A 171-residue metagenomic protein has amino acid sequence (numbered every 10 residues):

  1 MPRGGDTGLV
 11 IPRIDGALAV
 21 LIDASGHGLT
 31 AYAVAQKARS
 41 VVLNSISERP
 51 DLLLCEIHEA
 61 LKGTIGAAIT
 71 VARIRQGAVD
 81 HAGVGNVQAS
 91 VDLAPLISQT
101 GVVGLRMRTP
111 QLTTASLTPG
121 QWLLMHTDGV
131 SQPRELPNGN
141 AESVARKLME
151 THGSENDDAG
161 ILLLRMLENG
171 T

Functional and structural regions predicted by a protein language model:
M1-T171: Conserved subregion of the PPM/PP2C metallophosphatase catalytic domain
